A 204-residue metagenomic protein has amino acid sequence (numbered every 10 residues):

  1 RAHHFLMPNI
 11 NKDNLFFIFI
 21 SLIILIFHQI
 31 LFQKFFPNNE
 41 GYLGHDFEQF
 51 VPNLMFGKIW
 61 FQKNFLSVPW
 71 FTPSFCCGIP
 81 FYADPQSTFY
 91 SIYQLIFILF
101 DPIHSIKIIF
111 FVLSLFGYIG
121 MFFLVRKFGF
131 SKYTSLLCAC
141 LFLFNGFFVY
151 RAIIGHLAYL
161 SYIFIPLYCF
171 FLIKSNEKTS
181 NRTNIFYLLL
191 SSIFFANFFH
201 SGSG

Functional and structural regions predicted by a protein language model:
R1-Q33: Start-transfer (signal-anchor) and selected internal transmembrane alpha helices of multi-pass inner/ER membrane
A2, L6, F61-F65, F186: Short helical patches
H3-H4, W60, I98, S131 (+1 more regions): A very general structural signal that marks isolated residues within well-ordered alpha-helical segments
M7, I79-Q86, S201-G204: Short secondary-structure boundary segments
M7-P8, F36-P37, S74-F75, T134-L136 (+1 more regions): Short hydrophobic "helix-edge" motifs at membrane interfaces and signal-peptide entry regions
K12, F16, D101-I109, F130-C138 (+1 more regions): Membrane-interface starts of transmembrane alpha-helices
S21-L25, F116-F128, Y133-T179, T183-G204: Membrane-embedded helix bundles of polyisoprenyl
S21-Y118, C140-I163: Membrane-interface coil-to-helix junctions
